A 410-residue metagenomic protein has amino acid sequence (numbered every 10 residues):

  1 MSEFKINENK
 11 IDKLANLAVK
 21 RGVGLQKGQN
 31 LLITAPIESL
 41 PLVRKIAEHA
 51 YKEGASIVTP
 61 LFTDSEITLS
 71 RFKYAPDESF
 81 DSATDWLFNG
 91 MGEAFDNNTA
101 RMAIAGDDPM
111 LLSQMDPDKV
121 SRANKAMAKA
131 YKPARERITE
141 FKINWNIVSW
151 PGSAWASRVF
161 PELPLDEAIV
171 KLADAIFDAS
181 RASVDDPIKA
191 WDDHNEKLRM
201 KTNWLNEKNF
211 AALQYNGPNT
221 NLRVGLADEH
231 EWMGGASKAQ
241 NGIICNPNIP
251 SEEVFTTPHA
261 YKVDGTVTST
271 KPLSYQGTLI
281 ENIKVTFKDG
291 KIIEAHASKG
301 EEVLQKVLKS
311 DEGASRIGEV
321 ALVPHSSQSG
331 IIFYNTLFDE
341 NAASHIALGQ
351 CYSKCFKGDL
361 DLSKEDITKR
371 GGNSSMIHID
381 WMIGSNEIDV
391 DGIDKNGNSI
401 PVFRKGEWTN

Functional and structural regions predicted by a protein language model:
M1-D264, G392, N398: Active-site bordering "gate/hinge" segments that shape substrate access to catalytic or cofactor-binding pockets
N16, N206-K208, Q276-L279, G313 (+2 more regions): Short solvent-exposed loop/turn micro-motifs enriched in small/polar/acidic residues
E38-S39, D107-P109, G152, T220 (+8 more regions): Short, glycine-/Ser/Thr-/acidic-enriched flexible segments
V254-S310: Long, well-ordered mid-to-C-terminal structural blocks that present hydrophobic/aromatic surfaces
K262-D264, I280-N282, D289-I292, S315-E319 (+3 more regions): Active-site lining segments that contact anionic ligands and/or coordinate catalytic metals
V267, I346, F356-W381: A conserved acidic, glycine/proline-rich C-terminal tail/linker
E294-L360: Dual-mode signal for accessory low-complexity, basic/Gly-rich regions
I367-N410: Extended hydrophobic packing segments that form well-structured cores
